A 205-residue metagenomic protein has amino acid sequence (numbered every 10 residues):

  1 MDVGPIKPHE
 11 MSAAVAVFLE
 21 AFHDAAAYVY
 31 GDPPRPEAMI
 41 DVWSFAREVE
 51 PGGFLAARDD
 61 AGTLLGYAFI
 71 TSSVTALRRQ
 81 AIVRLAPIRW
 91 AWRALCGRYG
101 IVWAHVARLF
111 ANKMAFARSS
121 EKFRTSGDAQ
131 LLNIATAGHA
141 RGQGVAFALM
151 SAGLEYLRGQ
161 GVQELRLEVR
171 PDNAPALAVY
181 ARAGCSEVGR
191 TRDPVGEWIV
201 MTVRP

Functional and structural regions predicted by a protein language model:
D2-A16, S72: A short beta-loop-alpha structural element at the N-terminal edge of CoA-dependent acyl/N-acetyltransferase catalytic
H23-V42, I82-V83, R89: Conserved GNAT-fold acetyl-CoA-binding loop/helix
D32-F54, D59, F69, R118-S120: Active-site rim helix/loop that mediates acceptor-substrate recognition in acyltransferases
A56, T63-S72, Q130, A135: Conserved beta-strand in the GNAT
T75-D128: Conserved acyl-donor/pantetheine-binding loop and adjacent beta-alpha core of acyl/acetyltransferases and related
A117-T125, A148-E164: Conserved acyl-CoA
D128, Q163-R166, R170-A176, A183-G184 (+1 more regions): C-terminal "cap" of GNAT-fold acetyltransferases
T136, G142-E155, A178-R182: Conserved acetyl-CoA-binding loop-helix of GNAT-fold acetyltransferases
